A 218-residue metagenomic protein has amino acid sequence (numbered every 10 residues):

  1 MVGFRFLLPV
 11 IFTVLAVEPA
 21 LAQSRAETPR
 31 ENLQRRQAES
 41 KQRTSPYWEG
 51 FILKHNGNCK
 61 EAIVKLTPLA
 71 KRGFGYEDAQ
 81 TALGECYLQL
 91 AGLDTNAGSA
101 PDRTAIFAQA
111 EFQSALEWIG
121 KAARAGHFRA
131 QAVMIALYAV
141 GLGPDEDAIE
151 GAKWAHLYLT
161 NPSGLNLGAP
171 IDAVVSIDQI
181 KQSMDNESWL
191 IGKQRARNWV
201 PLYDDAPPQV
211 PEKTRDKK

Functional and structural regions predicted by a protein language model:
L21-K60: N-terminal leader/linker segments that initiate helical-solenoid repeat arrays
R25-R35, G168-K218: Terminal, low-structured helical/coil segments at or just beyond the last alpha-helical repeat
E39-P46, K54-N58, R72-Q80, Q89-G98 (+5 more regions): Short helix-capping/linker turns of helical repeat alpha-solenoids
L69, A115, A122, L137 (+4 more regions): Alpha-helical solenoid scaffolds that mediate protein-protein interactions, centered on TPR/SEL1-like repeats but also
C86, L93, L137, Y158 (+2 more regions): TPR/TPR-like alpha-solenoid repeats
A105-A110, D145-V175, L190-P201: TPR/TPR-like (Sel1-like) alpha-helical repeat modules
